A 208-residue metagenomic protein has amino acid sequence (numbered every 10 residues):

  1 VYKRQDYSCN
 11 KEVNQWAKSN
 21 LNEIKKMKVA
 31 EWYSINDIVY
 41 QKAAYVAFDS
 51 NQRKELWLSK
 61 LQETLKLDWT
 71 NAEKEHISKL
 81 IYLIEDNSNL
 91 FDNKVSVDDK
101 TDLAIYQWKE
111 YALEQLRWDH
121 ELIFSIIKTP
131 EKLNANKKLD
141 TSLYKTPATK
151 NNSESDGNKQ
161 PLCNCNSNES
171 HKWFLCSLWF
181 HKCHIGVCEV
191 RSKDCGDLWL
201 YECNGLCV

Functional and structural regions predicted by a protein language model:
V1-Y2: Short, small-residue-biased leader/transition segments that mark boundaries at the very start of proteins
N10-N158: Mature extracellular/secreted ectodomains of secretory-pathway proteins
Q160-V208: Secreted, short cysteine-rich peptides and small extracellular cysteine-rich domains stabilized by multiple disulfide
